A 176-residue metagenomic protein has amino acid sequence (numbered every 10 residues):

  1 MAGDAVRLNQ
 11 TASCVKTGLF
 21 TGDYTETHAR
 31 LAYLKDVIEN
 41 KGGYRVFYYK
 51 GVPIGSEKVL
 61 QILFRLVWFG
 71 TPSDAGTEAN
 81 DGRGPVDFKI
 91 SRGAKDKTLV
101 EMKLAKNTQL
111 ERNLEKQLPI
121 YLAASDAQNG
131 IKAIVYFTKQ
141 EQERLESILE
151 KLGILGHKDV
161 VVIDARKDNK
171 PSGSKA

Functional and structural regions predicted by a protein language model:
M1-G70: The feature marks a conserved, polyanion-engaging helical scaffold used by nucleic-acid processing enzymes and innate
F47-A176: Catalytic core segments in nucleotide and nucleic-acid processing enzymes
